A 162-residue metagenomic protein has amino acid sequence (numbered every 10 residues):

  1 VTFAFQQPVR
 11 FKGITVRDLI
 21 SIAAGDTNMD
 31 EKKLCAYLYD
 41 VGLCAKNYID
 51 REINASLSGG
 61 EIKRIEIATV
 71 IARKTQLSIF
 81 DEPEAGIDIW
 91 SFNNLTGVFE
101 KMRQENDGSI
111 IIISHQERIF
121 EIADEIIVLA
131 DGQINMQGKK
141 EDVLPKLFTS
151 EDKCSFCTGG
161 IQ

Functional and structural regions predicted by a protein language model:
Q7, G13-D30: Q-loop/switch helix immediately C-terminal to the Walker
E66-I67: Hydrophobic anchor residue at the start of the ABC signature
V70-I71: ABC ATPase C-loop
E82-P83: Walker B catalytic motif
F92-E105: Helical segment within the ABC ATPase nucleotide-binding domain
H115-E121: Conserved H-loop
E121-V128: Conserved catalytic segment of ABC-fold P-loop ATPases
Q133-C157: Conserved beta-strand-loop-alpha-helix hinge in the C-terminal portion of ABC ATPase nucleotide-binding domains
